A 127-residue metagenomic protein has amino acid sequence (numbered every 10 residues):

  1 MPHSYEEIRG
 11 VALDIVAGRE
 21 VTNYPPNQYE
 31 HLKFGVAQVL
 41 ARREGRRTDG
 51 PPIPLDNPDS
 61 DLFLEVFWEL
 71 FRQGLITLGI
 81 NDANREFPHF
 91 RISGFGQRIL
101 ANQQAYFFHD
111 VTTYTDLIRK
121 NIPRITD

Functional and structural regions predicted by a protein language model:
M1-I15, D61, Q103-D127: Exposed, interaction-prone assembly regions rather than primary DNA-binding/catalytic cores
M1-L55, D61: Short amphipathic alpha-helical interface segments
Y29-A37, W68, R72, F90: Long, charged low-complexity segments
P54-Q73: Short amphipathic alpha-helical interaction segments
G79-T112: Accessory beta->alpha helical hairpin/"wing" motif in late/C-terminal subdomains of nucleic-acid enzymes
